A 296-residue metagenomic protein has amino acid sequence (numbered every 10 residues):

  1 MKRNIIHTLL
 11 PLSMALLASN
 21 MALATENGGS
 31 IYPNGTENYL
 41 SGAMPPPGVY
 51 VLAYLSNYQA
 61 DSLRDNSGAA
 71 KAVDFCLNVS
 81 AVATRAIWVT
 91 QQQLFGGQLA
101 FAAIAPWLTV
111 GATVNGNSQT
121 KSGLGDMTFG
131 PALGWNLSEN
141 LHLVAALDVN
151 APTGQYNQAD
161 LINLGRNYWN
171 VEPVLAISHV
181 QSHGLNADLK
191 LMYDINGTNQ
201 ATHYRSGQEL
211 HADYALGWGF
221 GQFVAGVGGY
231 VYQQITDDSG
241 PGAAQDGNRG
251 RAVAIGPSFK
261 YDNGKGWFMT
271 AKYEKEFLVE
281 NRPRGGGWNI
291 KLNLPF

Functional and structural regions predicted by a protein language model:
T25-N27, L40-G48, Q91-A100, V114 (+5 more regions): Short loop/turn motifs that connect adjacent beta-strands in outer-membrane beta-barrel proteins
E26-S30, Y58-A81, N115-G123: Surface-exposed strand-loop-strand hairpins of Gram-negative outer-membrane beta-barrel proteins
S41, A53, T84-W88, F129-W135 (+5 more regions): Residues on the lipid-exposed face of transmembrane beta-strands in outer-membrane beta-barrel proteins
V49-A53, G97-A103, L143-V149, V171 (+5 more regions): Transmembrane beta-strands of outer-membrane beta-barrel proteins
L55-D61, W88, A105-G111, W135 (+6 more regions): Transmembrane beta-strands of outer-membrane beta-barrel pores
R64, G68-A70, T202-F296: Outer membrane beta-barrel transmembrane domains
C76-T84, K121-M127, G165-V171, Y204-L210 (+2 more regions): Residues that define the transmembrane beta-barrel architecture of outer-membrane proteins
H142-S239: Detector for outer-membrane/organellar transmembrane beta-barrel domains, recognizing the amphipathic beta-strand
